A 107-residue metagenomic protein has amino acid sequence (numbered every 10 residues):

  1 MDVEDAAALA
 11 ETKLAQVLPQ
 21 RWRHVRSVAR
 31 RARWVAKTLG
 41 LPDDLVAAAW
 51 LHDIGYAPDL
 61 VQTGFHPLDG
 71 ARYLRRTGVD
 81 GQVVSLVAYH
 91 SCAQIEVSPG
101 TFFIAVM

Functional and structural regions predicted by a protein language model:
D2-V25, A29, L51-D59: Active-site flanking loop/helix segments enriched in acidic
A15, V35-M107: Divalent metal-dependent catalytic cores for phosphoryl transfer on phosphate-bearing substrates
